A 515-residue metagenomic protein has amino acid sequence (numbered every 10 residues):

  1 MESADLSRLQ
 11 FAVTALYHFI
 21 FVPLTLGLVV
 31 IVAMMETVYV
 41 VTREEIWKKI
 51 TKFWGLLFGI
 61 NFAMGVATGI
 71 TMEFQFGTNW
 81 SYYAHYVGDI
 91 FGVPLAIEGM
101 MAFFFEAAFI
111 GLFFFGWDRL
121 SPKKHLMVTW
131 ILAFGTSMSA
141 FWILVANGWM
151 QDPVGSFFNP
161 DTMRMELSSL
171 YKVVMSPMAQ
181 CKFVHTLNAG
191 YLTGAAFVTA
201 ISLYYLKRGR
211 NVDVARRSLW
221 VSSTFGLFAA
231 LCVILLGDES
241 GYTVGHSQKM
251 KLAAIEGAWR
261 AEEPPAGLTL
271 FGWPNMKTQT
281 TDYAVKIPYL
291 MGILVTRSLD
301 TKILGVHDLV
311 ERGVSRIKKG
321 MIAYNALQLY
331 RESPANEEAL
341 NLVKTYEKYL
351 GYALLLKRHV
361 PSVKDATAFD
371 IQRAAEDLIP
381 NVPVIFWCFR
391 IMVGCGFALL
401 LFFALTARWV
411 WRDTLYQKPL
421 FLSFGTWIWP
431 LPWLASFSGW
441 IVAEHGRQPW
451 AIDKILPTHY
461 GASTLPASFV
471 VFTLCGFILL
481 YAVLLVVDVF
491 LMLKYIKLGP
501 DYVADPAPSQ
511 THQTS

Functional and structural regions predicted by a protein language model:
M1-L16, R43-I50, F74-A96, G148-V184 (+6 more regions): Membrane-interface interhelical loops and short amphipathic "cap" helices that link adjacent transmembrane segments
M1-V41, K49-F53, F58-G65: N-terminal signal-anchor module of multipass membrane proteins
T42-I60, Y86-G92, A96, G116-F134 (+2 more regions): Membrane-interfacial loop-to-helix junctions in multi-pass inner-membrane proteins
G59-A67, I131-M150, G226-G237, G425-A443: Hydrophobic alpha-helical membrane-insertion segments
N61-I131, A146-G148, H445-Q448: Membrane-interface helix-loop-helix modules in multi-pass inner-membrane proteins
G111-R119, K124-W130, F141-W149, V174-K251: Internal alpha-helical transmembrane segments
A146, F228-P334: Aromatic-rich transmembrane-lumenal/periplasmic boundary elements in polytopic membrane proteins
R373, D377-W440, S468-Y495: C-terminal substrate/ligand-recognition segments
